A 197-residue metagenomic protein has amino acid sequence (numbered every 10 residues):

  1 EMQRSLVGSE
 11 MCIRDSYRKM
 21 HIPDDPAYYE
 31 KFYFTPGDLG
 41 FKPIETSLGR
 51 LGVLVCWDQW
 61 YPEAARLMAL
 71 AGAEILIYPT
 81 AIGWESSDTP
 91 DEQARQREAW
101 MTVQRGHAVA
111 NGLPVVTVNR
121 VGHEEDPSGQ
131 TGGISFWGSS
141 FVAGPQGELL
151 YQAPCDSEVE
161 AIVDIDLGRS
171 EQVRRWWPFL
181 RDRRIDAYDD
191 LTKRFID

Functional and structural regions predicted by a protein language model:
E1-I13: Single conserved hydrophobic/aromatic residue that forms the stacking wall/gate of nucleotide- or nucleobase-binding
R14-D15, I22-A27, V53, Y61-E63: Short, well-ordered, mixed-charge alpha-helical segments that flank or form enzyme active sites
D15-R18, A153: Short hydrophobic alpha-helix segments
S16, F41-P43, V142, E160-D164: Conserved hydrophobic/aromatic beta-strand scaffold that supports enzyme active sites
R18-Y33, S157-R174: A short, polar/charged loop-to-alpha-helix boundary motif
P36-L70, S170-D197: Cysteine/selenocysteine-centered motifs that mediate thiol-based redox chemistry or coordinate metal-sulfur cofactors
R50, C56-E160: CN hydrolase (nitrilase-like) catalytic-core segments centered on the catalytic cysteine and neighboring Lys/Glu
